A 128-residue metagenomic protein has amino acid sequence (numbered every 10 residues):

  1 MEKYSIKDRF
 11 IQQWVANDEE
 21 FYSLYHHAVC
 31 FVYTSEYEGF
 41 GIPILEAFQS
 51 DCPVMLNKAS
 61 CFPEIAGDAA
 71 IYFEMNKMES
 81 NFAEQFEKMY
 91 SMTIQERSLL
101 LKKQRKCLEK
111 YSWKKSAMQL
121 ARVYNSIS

Functional and structural regions predicted by a protein language model:
M1-Y22: Nucleotide-activated donor-binding/catalytic signature segment of Leloir-type glycosyltransferases, i.e., the conserved
F21, F40, A59-I65: Short glycine/proline-enriched, acidic/aromatic patches that form the donor-sugar handling elements
S23-A28, Y33: Short alpha-helical donor nucleotide-sugar binding micro-motif in glycosyltransferases
C30, D51-V54, D68-A69: Structural loop-to-beta junction motif characteristic of Rossmann-like glycosyltransferase folds
E36: Aromatic "clamp/platform" in nucleotide-sugar-dependent glycosyltransferases that forms part of the donor/acceptor
I44, Q49, P53-L56: Short hydrophobic beta-strand element within catalytic cores of glycosyltransferases and related nucleotide-activated
P63-K88: Change "using UDP/GDP/dTDP sugars" to "using nucleotide sugars
S98-I127: A charged, aromatic-enriched C-terminal amphipathic alpha-helix characteristic of glycosyltransferases across folds
